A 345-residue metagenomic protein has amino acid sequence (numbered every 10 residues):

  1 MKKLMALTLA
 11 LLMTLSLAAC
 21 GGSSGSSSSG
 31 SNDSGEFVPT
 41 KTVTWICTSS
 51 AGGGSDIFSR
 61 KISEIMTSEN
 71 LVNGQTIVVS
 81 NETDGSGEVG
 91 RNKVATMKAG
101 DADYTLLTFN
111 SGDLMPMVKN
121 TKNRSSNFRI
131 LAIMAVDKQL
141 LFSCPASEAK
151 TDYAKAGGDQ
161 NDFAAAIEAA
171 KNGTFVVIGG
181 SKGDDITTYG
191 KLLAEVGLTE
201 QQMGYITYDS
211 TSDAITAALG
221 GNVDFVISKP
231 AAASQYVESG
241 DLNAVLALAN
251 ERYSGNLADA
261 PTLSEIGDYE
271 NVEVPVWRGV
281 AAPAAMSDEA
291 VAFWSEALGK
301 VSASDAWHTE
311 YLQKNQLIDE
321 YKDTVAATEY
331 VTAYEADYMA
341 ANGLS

Functional and structural regions predicted by a protein language model:
M1-T44, S345: Short, low-complexity disordered leader/linker segments with a strong preference for bacterial N-terminal type II
L12, A19, K98, G221-N222 (+1 more regions): Conserved functional loop/turn residues at catalytic and ligand-binding sites
G30-N127, T174, K182-D185, L198-D224 (+4 more regions): N-terminal (or domain-start) structured segment
N32-G35, N127-I130, S264-V272: Short beta-strand/turn micro-motifs at beta-sheet edges
T40, D288-S345: An extracytoplasmic/periplasmic, membrane-proximal ligand-sensing/linker region
K93-T105, M117-D213, L263, R278-E310: Hinge/capping helix and adjacent helix->loop/strand transition within the periplasmic-binding protein
S111-G112, V136, P145-S147, P230-A231 (+1 more regions): Solvent-exposed coil/turn segments that connect beta secondary-structure elements in extracytoplasmic/periplasmic
S234-A303, A333-A336: C-terminal lobe and pocket-closing loops of periplasmic/extracytoplasmic Venus-flytrap solute-binding proteins
